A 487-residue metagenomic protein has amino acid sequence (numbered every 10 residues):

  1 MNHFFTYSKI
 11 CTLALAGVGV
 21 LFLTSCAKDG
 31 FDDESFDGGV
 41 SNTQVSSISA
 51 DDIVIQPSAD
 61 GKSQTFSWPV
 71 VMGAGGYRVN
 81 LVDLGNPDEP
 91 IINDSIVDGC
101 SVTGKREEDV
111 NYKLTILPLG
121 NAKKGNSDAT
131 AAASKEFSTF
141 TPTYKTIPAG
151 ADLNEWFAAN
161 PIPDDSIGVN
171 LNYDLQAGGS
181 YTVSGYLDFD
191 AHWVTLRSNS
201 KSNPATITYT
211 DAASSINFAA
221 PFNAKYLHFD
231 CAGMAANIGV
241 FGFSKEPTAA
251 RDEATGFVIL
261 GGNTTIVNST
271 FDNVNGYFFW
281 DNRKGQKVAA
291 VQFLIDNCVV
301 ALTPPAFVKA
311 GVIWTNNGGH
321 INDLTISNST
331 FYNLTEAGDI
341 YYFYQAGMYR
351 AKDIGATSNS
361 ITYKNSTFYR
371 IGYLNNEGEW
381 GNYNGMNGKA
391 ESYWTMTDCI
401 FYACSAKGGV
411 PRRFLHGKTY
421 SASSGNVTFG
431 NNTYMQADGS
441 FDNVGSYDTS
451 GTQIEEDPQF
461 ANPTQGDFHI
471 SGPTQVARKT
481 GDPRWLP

Functional and structural regions predicted by a protein language model:
M1-Y7, L15-Q56: Bacterial Sec-dependent N-terminal signal peptides
A27-G38, G120-P142: Extracellular fibronectin type III
G61-G73: Conserved aromatic anchor
T103-N126: Beta-strand-rich modules
G150-N154, I167-V194, K201-D211: N-terminal extracellular ligand-recognition/capping segment immediately after the signal peptide
A191-G239, P458: Right-handed parallel beta-helix/beta-spiral solenoid domain characteristic of secreted/periplasmic
A220-G233, L260-N275, A289-A306, H320-G338 (+4 more regions): Right-handed parallel beta-helix
D448-P487: C-terminal accessory segments
